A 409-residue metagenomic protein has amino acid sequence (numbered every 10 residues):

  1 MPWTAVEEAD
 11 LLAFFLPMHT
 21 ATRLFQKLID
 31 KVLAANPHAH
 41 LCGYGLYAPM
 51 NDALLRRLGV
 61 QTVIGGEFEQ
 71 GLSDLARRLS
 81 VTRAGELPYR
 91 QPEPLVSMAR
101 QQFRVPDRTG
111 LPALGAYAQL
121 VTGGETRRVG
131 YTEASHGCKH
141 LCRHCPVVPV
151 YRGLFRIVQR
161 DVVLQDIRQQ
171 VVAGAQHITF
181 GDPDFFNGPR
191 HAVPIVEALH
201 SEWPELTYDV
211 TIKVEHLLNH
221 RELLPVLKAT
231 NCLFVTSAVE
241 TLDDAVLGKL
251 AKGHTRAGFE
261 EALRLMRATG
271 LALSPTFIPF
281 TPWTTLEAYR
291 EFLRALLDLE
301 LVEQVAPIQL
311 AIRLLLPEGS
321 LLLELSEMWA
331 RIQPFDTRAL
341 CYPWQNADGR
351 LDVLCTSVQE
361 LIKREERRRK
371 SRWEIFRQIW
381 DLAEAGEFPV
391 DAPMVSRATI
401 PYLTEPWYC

Functional and structural regions predicted by a protein language model:
M1-V172: Acidic, low-complexity intrinsically disordered segments
A5, A9, H38, R56 (+4 more regions): Radical SAM enzyme core and accessory elements
D10, Q61, Q176, L233 (+1 more regions): Short acidic/polar active-site loop segments enriched in Thr and Asp
P17, L46, P183-F185, T211-E215 (+3 more regions): Active-site beta-loop-alpha junctions enriched in small/polar residues
L33-H38, H200-L206, E300-V305: Short helix-capping segments at alpha-helix termini
M50-D52, H140, P189-R190, A245-L250 (+3 more regions): Flexible glycine/acidic-rich beta-alpha junction loops that bind and position SAM and/or redox cofactors in anaerobic
D52-R57, L223, W283-D298: Catalytic cores of alpha/beta
P112-A272: Radical SAM [4Fe-4S] cluster-binding motif and immediate context
